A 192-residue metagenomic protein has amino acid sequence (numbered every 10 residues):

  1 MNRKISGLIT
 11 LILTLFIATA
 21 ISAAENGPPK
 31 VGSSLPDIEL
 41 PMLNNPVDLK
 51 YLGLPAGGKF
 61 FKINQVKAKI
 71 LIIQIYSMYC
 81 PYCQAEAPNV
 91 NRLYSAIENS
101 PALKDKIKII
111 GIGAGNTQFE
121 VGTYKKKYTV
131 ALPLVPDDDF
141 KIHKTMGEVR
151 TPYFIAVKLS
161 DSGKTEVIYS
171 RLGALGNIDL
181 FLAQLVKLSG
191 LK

Functional and structural regions predicted by a protein language model:
M1-I9: Bacterial N-terminal signal peptides that target proteins for export
I9-A18: Bacterial N-terminal signal peptides
I21-E25: Boundary at the C-terminal end of the N-terminal hydrophobic targeting segment
L40-L71: A short beta-strand-turn-helix
K67, I75-R92: Conserved redox-active cysteine motifs that mediate thiol-disulfide chemistry, especially di-cysteine Cys-X(1-2)-Cys
I72-I73, I109, F154: Hydrophobic beta-strand anchors of alpha/beta hydrolase catalytic cores
Q84-K127, I142-H143: Structural microenvironment flanking redox-active thiols in thiol-disulfide oxidoreductases
K126-V130, D138-K187: Thiol/disulfide oxidoreductase modules built on the thioredoxin-like
